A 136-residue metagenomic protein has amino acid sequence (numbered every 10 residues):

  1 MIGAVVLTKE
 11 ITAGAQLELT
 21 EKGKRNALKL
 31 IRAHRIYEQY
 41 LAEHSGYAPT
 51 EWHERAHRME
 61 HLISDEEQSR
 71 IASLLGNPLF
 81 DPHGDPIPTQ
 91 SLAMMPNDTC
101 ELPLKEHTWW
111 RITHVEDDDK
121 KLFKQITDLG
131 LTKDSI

Functional and structural regions predicted by a protein language model:
M1, L41-A42, I126: Hydrophobic alpha-helix position signal
I2-G14: A short, conserved structural fragment
G3-A4, S45, L129: Residues at alpha-helix termini
A15-H34: Basic, amphipathic "hinge/linker" alpha-helix immediately C-terminal to the N-terminal HTH DNA-binding motif
T20, W52, I126: Residue-level signature of catalytic and energy-coupling elements of molecular machines, predominantly ATP/GTP-dependent
A33-H34, E38-E66: Ordered, amphipathic secondary-structure segments that act as subunit-interaction surfaces in large macromolecular
E60-I136: Mid-protein regulatory/catalytic core that forms ligand/cofactor-binding pockets and protein-protein interaction
